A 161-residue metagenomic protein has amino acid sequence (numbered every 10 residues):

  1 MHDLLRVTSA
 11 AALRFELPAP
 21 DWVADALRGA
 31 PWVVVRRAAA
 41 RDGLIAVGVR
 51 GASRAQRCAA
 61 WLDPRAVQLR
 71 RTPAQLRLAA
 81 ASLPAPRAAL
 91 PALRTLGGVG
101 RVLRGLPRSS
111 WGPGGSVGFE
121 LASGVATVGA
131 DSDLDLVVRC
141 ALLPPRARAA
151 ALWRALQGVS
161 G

Functional and structural regions predicted by a protein language model:
M1-R101: N-terminal regions immediately upstream of nucleotidyltransferase
D25-L27, P91, G114-G118, P145-A147: A short linear-motif detector with a strong N-terminal bias
V47-V49, W111, L136, L156: Generic structural hydrophobic/aromatic packing signal, biased to beta-strands
A55, Q68, S82-P84, S123-T127 (+2 more regions): A generic structural micro-environment signature that highlights single residues at secondary-structure boundaries
R65-L69, A130-S132, L156-G158: Short, low-complexity, polar/charged sequence segments that are solvent-exposed and flexible
L90-G97, V138-G161: Metal-dependent nucleotidyltransferase catalytic core
L96, G100-L134, V138-P144: Active-site nucleotide-donor binding segment shared across nucleotidyl transfer reactions
